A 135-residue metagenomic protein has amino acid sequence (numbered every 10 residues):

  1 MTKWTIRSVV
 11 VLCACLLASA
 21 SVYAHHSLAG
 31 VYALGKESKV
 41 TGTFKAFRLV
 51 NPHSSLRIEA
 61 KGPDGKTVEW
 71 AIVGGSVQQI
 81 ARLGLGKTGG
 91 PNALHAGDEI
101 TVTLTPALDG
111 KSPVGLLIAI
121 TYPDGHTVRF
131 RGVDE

Functional and structural regions predicted by a protein language model:
M1-T5: N-terminal secretory signal peptides that target proteins for export/translocation
S8-A20: Bacterial N-terminal signal peptides
Y23-S38: Short boundary/loop segments of OB/S1/cold-shock single-stranded nucleic-acid-binding domains
V40-F44, E99: Conserved hydrophobic positions within beta-strands
V50-K61, V68: Short aromatic-glycine-enriched beta-strand elements
P63-S76: A short macromolecule-binding patch
R82-T101: Short nucleic-acid-contacting surface segments enriched for D/E, G, S/T with interspersed K/R
T105-V133: OB-fold/S1-family single-stranded nucleic acid-binding modules
